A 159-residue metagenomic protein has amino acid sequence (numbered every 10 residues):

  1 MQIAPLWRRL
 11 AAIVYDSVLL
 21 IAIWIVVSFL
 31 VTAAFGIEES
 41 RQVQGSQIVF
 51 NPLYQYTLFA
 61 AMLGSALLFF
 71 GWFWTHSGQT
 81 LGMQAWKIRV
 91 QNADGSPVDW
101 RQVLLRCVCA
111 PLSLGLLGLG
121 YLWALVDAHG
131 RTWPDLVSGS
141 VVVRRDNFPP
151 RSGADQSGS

Functional and structural regions predicted by a protein language model:
M1-L114, R144-S159: Short, small/hydrophobic-residue-rich motifs at membrane-helix boundaries and re-entrant hairpins of integral membrane
G115-G120: Alpha-helical membrane-embedded segments
L122-F148: Hydrophobic alpha-helical transmembrane segments and immediately flanking/interface helices in integral membrane
